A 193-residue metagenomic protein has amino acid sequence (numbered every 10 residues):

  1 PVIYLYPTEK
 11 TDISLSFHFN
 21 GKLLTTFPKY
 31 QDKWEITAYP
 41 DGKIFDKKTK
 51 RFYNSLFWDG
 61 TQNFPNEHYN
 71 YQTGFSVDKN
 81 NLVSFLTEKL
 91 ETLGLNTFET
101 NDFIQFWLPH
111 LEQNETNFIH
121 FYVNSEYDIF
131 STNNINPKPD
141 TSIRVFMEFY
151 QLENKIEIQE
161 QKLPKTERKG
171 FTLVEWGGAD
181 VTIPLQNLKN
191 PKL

Functional and structural regions predicted by a protein language model:
P1-L193: Protease-labile, long low-complexity intrinsically disordered regions enriched in Pro/Ser/Thr
